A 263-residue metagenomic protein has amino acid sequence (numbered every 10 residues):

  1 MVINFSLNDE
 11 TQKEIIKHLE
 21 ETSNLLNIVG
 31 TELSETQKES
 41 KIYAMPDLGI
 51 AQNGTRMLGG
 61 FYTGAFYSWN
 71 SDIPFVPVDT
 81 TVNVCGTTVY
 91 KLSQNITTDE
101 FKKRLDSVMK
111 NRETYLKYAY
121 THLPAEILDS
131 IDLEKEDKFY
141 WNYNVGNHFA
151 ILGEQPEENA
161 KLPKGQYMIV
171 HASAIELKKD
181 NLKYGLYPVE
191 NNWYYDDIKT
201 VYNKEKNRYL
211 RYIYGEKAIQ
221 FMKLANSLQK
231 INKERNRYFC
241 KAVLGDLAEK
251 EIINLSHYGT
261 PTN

Functional and structural regions predicted by a protein language model:
M1-C85, D99-T114, A125-N263: Domain-length cofactor-binding catalytic modules of enzymes
T88-Y90: Iron-sulfur (Fe-S) cluster-binding segments and ferredoxin-like electron-carrier domains, especially [2Fe-2S]
Y115-T121: Short glycine-rich, low-complexity/disordered patches
